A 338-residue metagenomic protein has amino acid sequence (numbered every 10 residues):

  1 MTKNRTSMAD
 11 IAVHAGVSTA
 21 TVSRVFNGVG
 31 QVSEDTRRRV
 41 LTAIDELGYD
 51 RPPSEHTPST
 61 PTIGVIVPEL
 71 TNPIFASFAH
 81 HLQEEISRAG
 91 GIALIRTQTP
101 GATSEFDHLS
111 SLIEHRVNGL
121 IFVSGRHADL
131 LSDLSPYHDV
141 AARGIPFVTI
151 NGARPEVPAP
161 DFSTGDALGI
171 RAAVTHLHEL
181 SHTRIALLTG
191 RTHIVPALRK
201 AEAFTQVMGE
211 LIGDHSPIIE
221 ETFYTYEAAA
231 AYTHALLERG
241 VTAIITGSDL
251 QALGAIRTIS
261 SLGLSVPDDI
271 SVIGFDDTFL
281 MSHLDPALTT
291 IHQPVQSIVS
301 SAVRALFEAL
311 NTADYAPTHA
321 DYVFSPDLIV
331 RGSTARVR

Functional and structural regions predicted by a protein language model:
M1-T60, R338: N-terminal helix-turn-helix DNA-binding module of bacterial transcription factors
T2-K3, T60-T175: Alpha-helical recognition/docking segments in bacterial nutrient-uptake and carbohydrate-utilization systems
S18, N118, T183-R184, T242: Short acidic/polar active-site loop segments enriched in Thr and Asp
T19-R24, H56-T71, R184-G190: Short beta-strand segments enriched in small/hydrophobic residues
V67-S77, I95-S104, R126-D129, G152 (+6 more regions): Hinge/beta->alpha junction and helix N-cap segments in small-molecule ligand-binding domains
T183-R184, D214-P217, S265-S271: Short acidic capping loops at alpha-helix termini that bridge into adjacent secondary structure
A235-R338: Flexible loop/turn connectors
